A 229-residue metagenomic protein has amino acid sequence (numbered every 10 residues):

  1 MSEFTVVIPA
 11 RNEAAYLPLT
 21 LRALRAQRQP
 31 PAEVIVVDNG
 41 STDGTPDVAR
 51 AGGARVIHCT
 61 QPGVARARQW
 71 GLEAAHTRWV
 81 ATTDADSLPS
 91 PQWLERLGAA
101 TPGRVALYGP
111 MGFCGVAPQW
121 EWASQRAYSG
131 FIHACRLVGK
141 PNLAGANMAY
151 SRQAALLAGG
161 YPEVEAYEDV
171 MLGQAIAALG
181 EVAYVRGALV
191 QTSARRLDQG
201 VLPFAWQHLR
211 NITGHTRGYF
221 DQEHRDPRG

Functional and structural regions predicted by a protein language model:
S2-T5, E33, M171: Cell-envelope/extracellular polymer assembly enzymes that use nucleotide-activated donors
R22-P31: Short, acidic, metal-binding catalytic loop of nucleotide-sugar glycosyltransferases
D38-P46, S87: A conserved acidic beta->alpha catalytic loop
C59-A75: Glycine-rich, basic loop-to-helix element that forms the pyrophosphate-binding segment of sugar-nucleotide handling
V80: Short aromatic/hydrophobic "clamp" motif used to bind/position activated sugar donors
Q92-Q119: Conserved donor NDP-sugar-binding/catalytic core segment of glycosyltransferases
G109-G115, W120-P141, G145: Short, flexible, basic/aromatic active-site loop/helix in glycosyltransferases
A166-L172: Acidic donor-binding loop at a coil-to-helix junction in glycosyltransferase catalytic cores that engages
